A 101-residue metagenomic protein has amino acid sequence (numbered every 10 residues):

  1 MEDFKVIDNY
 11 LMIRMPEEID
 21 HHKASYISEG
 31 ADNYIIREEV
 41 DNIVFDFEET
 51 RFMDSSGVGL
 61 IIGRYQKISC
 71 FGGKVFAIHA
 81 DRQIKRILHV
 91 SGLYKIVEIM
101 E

Functional and structural regions predicted by a protein language model:
M1-R14: Short beta-strand/loop segment at the start of cytosolic alpha/beta domains
I13-M15, F45-D46: Conserved beta-strand segments of the P-loop GTPase G domain that flank and frequently precede/overlap
H21-I96: Amphipathic alpha-helical interaction surfaces in cytosolic regulatory modules
E98-E101: Short acidic-hydrophobic, aromatic-tinged amphipathic segments that line or gate anion-handling sites
